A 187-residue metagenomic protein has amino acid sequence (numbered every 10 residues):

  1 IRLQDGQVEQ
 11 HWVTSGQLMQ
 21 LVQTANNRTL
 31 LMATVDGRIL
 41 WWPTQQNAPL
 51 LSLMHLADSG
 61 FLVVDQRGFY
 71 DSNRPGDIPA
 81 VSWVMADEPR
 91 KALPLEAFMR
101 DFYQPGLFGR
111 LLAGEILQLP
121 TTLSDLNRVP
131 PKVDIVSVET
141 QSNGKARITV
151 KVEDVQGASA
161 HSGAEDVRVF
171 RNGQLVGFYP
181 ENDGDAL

Functional and structural regions predicted by a protein language model:
I1, G6-V13, Q17, M32-S137 (+1 more regions): Eukaryotic protein-protein interaction scaffolds centered on beta-propeller repeats
N26-R28: Short coil/turn segments that connect the beta-strands within blades of beta-propeller domains
N73-G76, G144-I148: Short, polar loop/linker segments at the starts of domains and inter-domain junctions
T140-G144, K151, Q156-L187: Long, low-complexity serine/threonine/glycine- and acidic-rich segments characteristic of extracellular
